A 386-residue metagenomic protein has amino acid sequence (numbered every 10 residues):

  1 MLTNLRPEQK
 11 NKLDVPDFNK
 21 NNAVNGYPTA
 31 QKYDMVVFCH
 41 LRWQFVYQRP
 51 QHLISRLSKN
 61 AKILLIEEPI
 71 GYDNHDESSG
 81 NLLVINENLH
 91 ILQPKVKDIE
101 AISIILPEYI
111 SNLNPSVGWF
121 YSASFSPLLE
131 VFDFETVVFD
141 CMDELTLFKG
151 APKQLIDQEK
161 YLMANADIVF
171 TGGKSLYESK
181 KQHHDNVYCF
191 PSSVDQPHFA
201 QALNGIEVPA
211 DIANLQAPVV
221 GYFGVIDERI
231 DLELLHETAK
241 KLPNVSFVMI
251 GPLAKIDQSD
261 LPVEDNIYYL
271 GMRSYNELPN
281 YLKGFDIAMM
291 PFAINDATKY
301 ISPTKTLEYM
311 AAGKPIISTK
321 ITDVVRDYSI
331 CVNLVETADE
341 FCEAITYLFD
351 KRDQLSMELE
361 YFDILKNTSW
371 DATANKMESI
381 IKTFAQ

Functional and structural regions predicted by a protein language model:
Q44-Q48, I230, N276-Y281, A288-A311 (+1 more regions): Nucleotide-sugar-dependent
P152-V169: Membrane-proximal helix-turn-helix segments that form the acceptor-binding/catalytic region of lipid-linked
A166-C189, H198, R326: A short, active-site helix/loop in glycosyltransferases that binds the activated sugar's phosphate group
S175, S193-Q196, A202, F285: Carbohydrate-associated surface elements
I212-I230, H236-A239, F247: Conserved donor-binding/catalytic core segment of Leloir-type glycosyltransferases
I256-L282: Nucleotide-activated donor-binding/catalytic signature segment of Leloir-type glycosyltransferases, i.e., the conserved
I330-D339, Y347-D353: Conserved acidic donor-binding segment of nucleotide-sugar-dependent glycosyltransferases
D353-F384: A charged, aromatic-enriched C-terminal amphipathic alpha-helix characteristic of glycosyltransferases across folds
